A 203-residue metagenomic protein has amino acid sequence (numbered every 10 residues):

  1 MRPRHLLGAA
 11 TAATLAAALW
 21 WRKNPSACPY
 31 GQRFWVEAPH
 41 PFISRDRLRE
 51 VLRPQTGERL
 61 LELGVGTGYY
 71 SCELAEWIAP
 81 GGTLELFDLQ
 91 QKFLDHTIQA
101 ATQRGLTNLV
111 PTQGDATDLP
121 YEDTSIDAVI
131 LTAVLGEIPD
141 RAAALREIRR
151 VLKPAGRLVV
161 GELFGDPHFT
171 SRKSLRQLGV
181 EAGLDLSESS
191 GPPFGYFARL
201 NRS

Functional and structural regions predicted by a protein language model:
R2-W21: Hydrophobic alpha-helical topogenic segments used for membrane insertion/localization
P39-T56: Conserved alpha-helix/loop element of class I SAM-dependent methyltransferases that forms part of the SAM/SAH-binding
Q55, T117-A128: A short acidic, Gly/Pro-enriched loop at the edge of an enzyme's catalytic core that lines a small-molecule cofactor
L61-D118: Class I SAM-dependent methyltransferase SAM/SAH-binding core
A75, A142-R157: A short glycine-rich, Lys/Arg-flanked "PGG" loop and its adjoining helix->strand segment in the class I
D127-D140: A short SAM/SAH-binding and catalytic strip from SAM-dependent methyltransferases
V159-A182: Conserved class I S-adenosyl-L-methionine
G191-S203: Core SAM-dependent methyltransferase catalytic element
